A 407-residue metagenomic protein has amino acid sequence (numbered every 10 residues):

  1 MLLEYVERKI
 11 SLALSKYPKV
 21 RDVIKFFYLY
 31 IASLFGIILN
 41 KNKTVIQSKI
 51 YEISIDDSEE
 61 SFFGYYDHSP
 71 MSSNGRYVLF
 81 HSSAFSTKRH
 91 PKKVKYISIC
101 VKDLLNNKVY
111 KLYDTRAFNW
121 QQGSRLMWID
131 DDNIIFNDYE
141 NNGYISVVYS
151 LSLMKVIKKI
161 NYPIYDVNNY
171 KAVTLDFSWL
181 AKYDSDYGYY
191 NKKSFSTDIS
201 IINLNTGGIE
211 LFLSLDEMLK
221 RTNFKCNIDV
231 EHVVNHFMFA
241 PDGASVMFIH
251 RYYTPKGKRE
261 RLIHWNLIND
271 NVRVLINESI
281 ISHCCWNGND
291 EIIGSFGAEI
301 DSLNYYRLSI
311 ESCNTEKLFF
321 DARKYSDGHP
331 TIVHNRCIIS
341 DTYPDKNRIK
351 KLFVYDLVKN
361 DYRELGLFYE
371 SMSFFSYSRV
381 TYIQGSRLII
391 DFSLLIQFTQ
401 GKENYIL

Functional and structural regions predicted by a protein language model:
F26-L29, H81-Y96, Y139, T174-T197 (+4 more regions): Short, conserved, GDST-rich strand-edge loop motifs in beta-rich repeat architectures
I38-G64: A short helix->beta-strand "capping" segment at the edge of beta-propeller domains
Y51-S61, Y113-N119, I209-V230, F320-R323 (+1 more regions): Surface-exposed loop and turn segments in beta-propeller and other repeat-based domains that flank or scaffold
D57-S69, A84-T87, P91-Y144: Blade-loop segments of beta-propeller domains
G64-D67, W120-L126, I160-Y170, N235 (+3 more regions): Repeated scaffold domains used in trafficking and secretory/extracellular systems, primarily beta-propellers
R76, D131-D132, N169-Y170, D242-A244 (+3 more regions): Short coil/turn segments that connect the beta-strands within blades of beta-propeller domains
D114-D198, L211-D229: Asp-box/WD-like beta-propeller blade repeats and closely related beta-sheet repeat scaffolds
L303, D321-R363: Loop/turn-rich, solvent-exposed surfaces of beta-rich toroidal or solenoidal domains
